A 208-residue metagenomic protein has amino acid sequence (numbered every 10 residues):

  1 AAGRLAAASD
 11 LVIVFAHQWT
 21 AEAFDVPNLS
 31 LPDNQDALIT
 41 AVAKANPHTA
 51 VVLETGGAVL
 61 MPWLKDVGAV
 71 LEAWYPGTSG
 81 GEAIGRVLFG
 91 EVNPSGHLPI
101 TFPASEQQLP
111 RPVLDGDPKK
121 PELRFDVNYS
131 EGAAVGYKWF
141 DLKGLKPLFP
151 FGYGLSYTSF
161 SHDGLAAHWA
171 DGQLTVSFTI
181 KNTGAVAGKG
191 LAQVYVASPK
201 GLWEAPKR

Functional and structural regions predicted by a protein language model:
A1-R208: C-terminal non-catalytic regions of proteins with extracellular/luminal or membrane-system context
